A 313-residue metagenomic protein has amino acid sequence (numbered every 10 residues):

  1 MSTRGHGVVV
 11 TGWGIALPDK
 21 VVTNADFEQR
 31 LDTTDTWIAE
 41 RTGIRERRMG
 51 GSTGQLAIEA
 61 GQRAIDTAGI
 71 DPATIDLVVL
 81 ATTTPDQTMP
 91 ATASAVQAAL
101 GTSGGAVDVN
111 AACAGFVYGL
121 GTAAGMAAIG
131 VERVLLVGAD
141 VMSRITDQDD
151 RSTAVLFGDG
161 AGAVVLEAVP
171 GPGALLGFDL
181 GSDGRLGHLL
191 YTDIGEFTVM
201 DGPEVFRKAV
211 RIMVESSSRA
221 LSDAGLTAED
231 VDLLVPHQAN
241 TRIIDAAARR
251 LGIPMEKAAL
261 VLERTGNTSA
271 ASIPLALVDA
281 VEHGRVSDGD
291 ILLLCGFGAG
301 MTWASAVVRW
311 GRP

Functional and structural regions predicted by a protein language model:
M1-G50, D150-S218, F297, R309-P313: Condensing-enzyme catalytic core mediating Claisen C-C bond formation in acyl metabolism
G7-V10, L77-V79, A106, R133-L136 (+1 more regions): Short glycine-aspartate micro-motif
V10-G12, I38, A64, I75-V78 (+7 more regions): Buried hydrophobic positions in well-ordered alpha/beta secondary-structure cores of metabolic enzymes
D26-T33, S52-Q55, T84-S94, R242: A structural motif shared across PLP-dependent enzymes of the aminotransferase-like
G54, I58-G61, I65, T84-P85 (+4 more regions): Claisen-condensing/thiolase-fold acyl-transfer catalytic domains that form or cleave C-C bonds in fatty acid
A60-D76, E215-D232, A280-R285: Phosphate/pyrophosphate-binding loops at sites that engage ATP/ADP/AMP, CoA/4′-phosphopantetheine, polyphosphate
T67, D71-S103: Anion-binding (especially nucleotide phosphate/pyrophosphate-binding) glycine-rich loop and adjoining beta-alpha core
A124, A128-G158: Flexible, glycine-rich active-site loops centered on histidine and acidic residues that chelate a metal or position
